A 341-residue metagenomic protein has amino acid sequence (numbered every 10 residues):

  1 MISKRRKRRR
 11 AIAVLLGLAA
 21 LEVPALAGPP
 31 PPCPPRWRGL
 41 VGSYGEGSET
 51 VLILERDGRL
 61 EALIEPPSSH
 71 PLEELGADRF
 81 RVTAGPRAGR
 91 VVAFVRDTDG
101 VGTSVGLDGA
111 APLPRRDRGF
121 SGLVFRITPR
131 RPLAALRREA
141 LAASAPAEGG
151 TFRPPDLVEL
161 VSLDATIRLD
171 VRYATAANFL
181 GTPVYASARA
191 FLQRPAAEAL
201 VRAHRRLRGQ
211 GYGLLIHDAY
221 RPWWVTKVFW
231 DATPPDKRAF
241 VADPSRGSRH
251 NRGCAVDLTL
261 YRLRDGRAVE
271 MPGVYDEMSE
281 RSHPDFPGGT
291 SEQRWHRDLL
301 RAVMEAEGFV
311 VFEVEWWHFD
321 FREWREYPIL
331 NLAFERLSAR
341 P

Functional and structural regions predicted by a protein language model:
I2-S3, L18: Glycine-centered signal
K4-I12: Bacterial N-terminal signal peptides that target proteins for export
A13-E22: Bacterial N-terminal signal peptides
A25-R131: Peripheral terminal and inter-domain segments
L123-H217, A232-V314, E323-P341: Extracytoplasmic cell-surface/polysaccharide-interacting catalytic and binding patches
I216-Y220, K227-V228: Secreted/periplasmic proteins that engage bacterial cell-wall peptidoglycan
T226-K227, R322-W324: Short Asp/Glu-rich motifs
F319: Conserved metal-phosphate-binding beta-hairpin within the catalytic cores of diverse ATP-dependent phosphoryl-transfer
